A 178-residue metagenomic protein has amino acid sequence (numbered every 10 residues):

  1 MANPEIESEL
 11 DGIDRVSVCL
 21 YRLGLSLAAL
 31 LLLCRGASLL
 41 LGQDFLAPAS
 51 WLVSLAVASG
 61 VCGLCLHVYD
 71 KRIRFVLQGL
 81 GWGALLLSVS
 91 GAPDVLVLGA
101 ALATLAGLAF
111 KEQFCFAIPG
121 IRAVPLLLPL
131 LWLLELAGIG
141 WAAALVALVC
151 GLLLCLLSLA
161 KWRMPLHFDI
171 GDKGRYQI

Functional and structural regions predicted by a protein language model:
M1-F45, I170-I178: N-terminal topogenic module of multi-pass integral membrane proteins
L39-A56, V89-A100, A147-L148: Structural signature of hydrophobic alpha-helical transmembrane segments
L46-S90: A glycine-rich, hydrophobic loop/mini-helix early in the fold
S59-R72, L105-C115, K161-W162: C-terminal ends of transmembrane helices
K71-W82, V97-G99, I118-L126: Cytoplasmic-side transmembrane-helix entry/capping segments in multi-pass membrane proteins
Q78-S90, A123-L136, Y176-I178: Small-residue-rich segments of transmembrane alpha-helices in multi-pass membrane proteins, especially helix faces
L96, G120-R122, I139-L152: Loop-to-transmembrane alpha-helix initiation sites
L102-L108, C115-L134: Hydrophobic alpha-helical membrane segments
